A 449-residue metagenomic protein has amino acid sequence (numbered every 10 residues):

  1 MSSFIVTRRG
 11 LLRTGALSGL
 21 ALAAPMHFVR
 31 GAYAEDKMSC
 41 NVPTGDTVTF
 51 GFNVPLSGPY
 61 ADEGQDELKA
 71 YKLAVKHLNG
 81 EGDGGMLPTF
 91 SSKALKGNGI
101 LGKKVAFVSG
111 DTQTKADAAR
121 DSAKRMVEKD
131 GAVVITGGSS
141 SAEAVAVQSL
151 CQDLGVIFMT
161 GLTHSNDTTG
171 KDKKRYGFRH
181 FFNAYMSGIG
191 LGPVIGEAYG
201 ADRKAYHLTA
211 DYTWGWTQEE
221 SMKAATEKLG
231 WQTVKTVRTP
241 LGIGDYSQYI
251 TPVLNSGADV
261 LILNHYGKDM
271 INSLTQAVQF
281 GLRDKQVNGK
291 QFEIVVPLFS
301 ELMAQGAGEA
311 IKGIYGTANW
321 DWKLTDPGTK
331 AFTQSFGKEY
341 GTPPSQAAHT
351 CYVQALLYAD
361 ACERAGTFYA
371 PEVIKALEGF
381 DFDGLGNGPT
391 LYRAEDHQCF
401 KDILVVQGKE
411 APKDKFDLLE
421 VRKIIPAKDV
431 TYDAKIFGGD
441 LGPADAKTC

Functional and structural regions predicted by a protein language model:
S2-F4, G10-A32: N-terminal export signals
M26-N53: C-terminal segment of N-terminal export signals and the immediately downstream linker at the start of the mature
E35-M38, D62-K69, G84-G170, H180 (+1 more regions): Beta-alpha junction/loop-to-helix N-cap segments that form part of ligand/metal-binding clefts
T47-G64, L68, A205-L208: Short beta-strand segments enriched in small/hydrophobic residues
E63-S91, S187-G190, T213-L229, L357: Short, solvent-exposed amphipathic alpha-helices that sit in or adjacent to ligand/effector-binding or catalytic
D117, K129-V237, R283-K285, K290-Y315: Extracytoplasmic ligand/sensor domains, especially the bilobed periplasmic-binding protein
G267-M270, W322-D381: Extracellular/periplasmic ligand-binding modules, especially the Venus flytrap/periplasmic-binding
D381-C449: Solvent-exposed, acidic/polar segments of extracytosolic/periplasmic ligand-binding ectodomains
